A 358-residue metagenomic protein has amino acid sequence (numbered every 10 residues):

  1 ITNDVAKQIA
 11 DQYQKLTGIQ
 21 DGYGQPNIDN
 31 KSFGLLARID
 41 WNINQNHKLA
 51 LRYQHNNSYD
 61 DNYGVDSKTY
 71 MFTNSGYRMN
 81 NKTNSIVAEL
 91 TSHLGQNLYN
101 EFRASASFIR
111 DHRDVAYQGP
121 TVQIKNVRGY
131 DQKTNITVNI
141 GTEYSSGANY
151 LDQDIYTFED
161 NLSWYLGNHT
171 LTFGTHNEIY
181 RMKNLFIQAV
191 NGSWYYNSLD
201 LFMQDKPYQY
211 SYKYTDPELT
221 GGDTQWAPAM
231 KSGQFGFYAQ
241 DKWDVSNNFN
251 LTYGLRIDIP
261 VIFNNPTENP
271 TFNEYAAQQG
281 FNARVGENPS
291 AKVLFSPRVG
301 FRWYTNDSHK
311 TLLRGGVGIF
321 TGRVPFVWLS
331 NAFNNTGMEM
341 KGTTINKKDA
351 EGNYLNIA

Functional and structural regions predicted by a protein language model:
I1, P26-D29, W41-N44, Y304-D307: Outer-membrane beta-barrel pore proteins
I1-K31: Surface-exposed beta-strand-turn/loop segments characteristic of Gram-negative outer-membrane beta-barrels
A6-Q12, H55-N56, I257-I262: Glycine-rich, acidic and aromatic/proline-enriched surface loops and short helix-turn segments that act as binding
K15, I28-S32, W41-Q240, A277 (+1 more regions): Replace "related TpsB outer-membrane translocases also match" with "some related outer-membrane beta-barrels such as
I28-G34, K231, N288-S296: Aromatic- and glycine-enriched glycan-recognition loops and surfaces that form the carbohydrate-binding subsites
N44-N46, G95-N97, G167-N168, V245-N247 (+5 more regions): Short coil turns and loop connectors of transmembrane beta-barrels in diderm outer membranes and organellar homologs
F235-A239, F249-N264, F295-P297, F301: Extended, hydrophobic alpha-helical segments in both membrane/secreted and soluble proteins
P266-S296, G300-A358: Solvent-exposed loop/turn elements at secondary-structure boundaries
